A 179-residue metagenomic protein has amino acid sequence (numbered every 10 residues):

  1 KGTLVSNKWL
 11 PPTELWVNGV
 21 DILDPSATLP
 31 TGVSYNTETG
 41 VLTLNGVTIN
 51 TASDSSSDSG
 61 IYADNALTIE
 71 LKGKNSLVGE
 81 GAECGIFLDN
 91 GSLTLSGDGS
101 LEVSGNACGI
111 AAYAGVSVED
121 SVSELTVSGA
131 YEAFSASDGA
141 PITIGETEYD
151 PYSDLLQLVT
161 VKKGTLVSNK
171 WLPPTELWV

Functional and structural regions predicted by a protein language model:
K1-V179: A composition-driven surface/loop motif
